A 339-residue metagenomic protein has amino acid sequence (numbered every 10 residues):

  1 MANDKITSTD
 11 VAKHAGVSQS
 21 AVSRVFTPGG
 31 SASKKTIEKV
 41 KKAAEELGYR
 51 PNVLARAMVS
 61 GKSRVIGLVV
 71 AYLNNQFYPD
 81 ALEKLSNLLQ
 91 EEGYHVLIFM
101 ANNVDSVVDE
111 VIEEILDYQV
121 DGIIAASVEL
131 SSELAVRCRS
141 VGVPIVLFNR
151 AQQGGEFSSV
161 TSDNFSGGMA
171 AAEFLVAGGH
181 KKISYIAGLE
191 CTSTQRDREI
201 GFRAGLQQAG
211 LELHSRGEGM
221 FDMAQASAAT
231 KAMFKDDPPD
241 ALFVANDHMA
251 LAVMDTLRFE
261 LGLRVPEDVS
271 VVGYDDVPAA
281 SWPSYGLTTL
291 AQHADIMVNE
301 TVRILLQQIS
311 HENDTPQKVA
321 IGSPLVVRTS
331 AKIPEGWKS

Functional and structural regions predicted by a protein language model:
M1-N3, E46, K84-H95, S132 (+2 more regions): Bacterial carbohydrate/catabolite-sensing allosteric modules
M1-R64, K338: N-terminal helix-turn-helix DNA-binding module of bacterial transcription factors
V11, G122-I123, L175, L305: Hydrophobic two-helix hairpin corresponding to the core of helix-turn-helix DNA-binding domains
H14, Q19-R24, M58-N74, K84 (+2 more regions): Short beta-strand segments enriched in small/hydrophobic residues
K34, E38, L47-E114, Q119-G122 (+1 more regions): Amphipathic helical "hinge" segments at domain boundaries
A55, D109-I112, A135, A172 (+1 more regions): Short hydrophobic/charged patches on amphipathic alpha-helices used for structural packing and interfaces
N102-D105, A126-S131, H248: Short beta->alpha connector loops
